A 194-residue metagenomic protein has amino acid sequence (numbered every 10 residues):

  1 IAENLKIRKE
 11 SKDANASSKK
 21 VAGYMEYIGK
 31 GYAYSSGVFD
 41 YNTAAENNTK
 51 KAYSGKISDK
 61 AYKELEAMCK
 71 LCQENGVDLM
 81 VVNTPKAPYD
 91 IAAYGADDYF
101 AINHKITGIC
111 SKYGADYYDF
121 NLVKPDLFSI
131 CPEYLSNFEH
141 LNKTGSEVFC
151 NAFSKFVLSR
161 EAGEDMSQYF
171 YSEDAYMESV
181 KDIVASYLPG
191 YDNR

Functional and structural regions predicted by a protein language model:
I1-N75, M166-R194: Secreted/periplasmic serine-hydrolase-like ester/acetyl group-modifying domain
Y24-Y27, Y32-Y34, F39-Y41, Y62 (+8 more regions): Phenylalanine-focused residue identity feature
K56-K63, A67-F138: Extended hydrophobic/aromatic segments used for targeting, binding, or gating
I109-Y118, S146-L158, R194: Short, surface-exposed, charge-dense and proline/glycine-enriched linear segments
Y134-Y176: Histidine-centered active-site loop/cap adjacent to the catalytic His in serine esterases/O-acetyl transfer systems
